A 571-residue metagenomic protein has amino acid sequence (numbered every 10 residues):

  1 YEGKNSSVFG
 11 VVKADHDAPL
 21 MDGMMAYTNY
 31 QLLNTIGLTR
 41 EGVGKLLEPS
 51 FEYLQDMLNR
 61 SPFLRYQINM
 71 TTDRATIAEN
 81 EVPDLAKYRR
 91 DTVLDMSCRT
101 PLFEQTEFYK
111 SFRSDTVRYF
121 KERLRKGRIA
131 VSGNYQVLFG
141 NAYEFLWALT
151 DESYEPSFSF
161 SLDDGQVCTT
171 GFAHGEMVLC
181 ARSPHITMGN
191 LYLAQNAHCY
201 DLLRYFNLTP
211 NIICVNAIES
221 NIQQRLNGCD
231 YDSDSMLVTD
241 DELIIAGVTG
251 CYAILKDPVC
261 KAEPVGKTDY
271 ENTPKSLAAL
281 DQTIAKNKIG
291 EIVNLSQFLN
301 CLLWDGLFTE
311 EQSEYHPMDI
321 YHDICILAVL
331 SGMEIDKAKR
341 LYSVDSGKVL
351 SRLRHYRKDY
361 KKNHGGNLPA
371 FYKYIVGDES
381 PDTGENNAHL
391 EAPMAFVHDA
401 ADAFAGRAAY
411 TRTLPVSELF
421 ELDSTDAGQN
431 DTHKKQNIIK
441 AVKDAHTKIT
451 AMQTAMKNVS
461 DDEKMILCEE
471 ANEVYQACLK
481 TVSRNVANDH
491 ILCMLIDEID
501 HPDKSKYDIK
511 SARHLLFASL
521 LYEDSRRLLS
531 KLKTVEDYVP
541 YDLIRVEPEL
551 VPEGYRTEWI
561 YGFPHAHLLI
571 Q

Functional and structural regions predicted by a protein language model:
Y1-G228, D234-S235, T239-Q571: Beta-strand-enriched accessory nucleic-acid recognition/scaffold domains that flank the catalytic cores of large
